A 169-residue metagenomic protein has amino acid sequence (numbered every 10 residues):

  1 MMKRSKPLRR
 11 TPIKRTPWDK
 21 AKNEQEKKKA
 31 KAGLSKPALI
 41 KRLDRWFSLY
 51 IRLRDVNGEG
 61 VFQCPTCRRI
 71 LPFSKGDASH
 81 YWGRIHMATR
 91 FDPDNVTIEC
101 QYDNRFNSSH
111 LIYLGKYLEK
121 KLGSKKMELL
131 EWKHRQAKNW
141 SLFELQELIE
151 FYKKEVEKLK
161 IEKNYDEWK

Functional and structural regions predicted by a protein language model:
M1-Y50, D55, H134-K169: A boundary/linker detector
K29-K36, Y81-R84, C100: Short, flexible active-site loops
D44-F47, R54-Q63, D92-V96: Short metal-coordination and nucleic-acid-contact micro-motifs, chiefly zinc-binding Cys/His arrays
R45-L49, L53-D55, I112-K125: Short, solvent-exposed linear motifs at loop/edge-of-secondary-structure regions
Q63-V96: Histidine-centered nuclease catalytic patch
R69-P72, V96-G123: Short Cys/His-centered divalent metal-binding micro-motifs
R84-T97, K120-H134: Short microdomains enriched in Cys/His and/or Lys/Arg
